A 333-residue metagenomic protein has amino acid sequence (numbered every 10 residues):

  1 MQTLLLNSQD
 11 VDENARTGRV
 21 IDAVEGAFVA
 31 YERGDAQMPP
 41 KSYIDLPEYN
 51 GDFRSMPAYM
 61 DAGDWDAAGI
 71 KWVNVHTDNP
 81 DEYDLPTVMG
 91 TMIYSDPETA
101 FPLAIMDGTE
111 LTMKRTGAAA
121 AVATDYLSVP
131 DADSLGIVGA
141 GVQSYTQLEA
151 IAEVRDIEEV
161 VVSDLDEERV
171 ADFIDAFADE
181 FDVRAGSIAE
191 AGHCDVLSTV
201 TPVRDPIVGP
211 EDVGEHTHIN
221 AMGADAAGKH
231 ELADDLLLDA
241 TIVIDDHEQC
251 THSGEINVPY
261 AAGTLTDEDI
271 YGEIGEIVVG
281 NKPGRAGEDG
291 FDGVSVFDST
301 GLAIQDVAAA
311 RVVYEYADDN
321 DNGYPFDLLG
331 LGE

Functional and structural regions predicted by a protein language model:
M1-G108, A121, D131, G293 (+4 more regions): N-terminal ligand-binding/catalytic initiation module
G117-A120, L127-R169: Glycine-rich adenosine-cofactor-binding loop
D156, E211-H216, D235-L238: Short, conserved loop/helix-junction motifs that constitute active-site signature segments in enzyme catalytic cores
E180-C194, R204-E211: Short acidic low-complexity segments
C194-D195, A240: An anion/phosphate-binding loop that grips the pyrophosphate of nucleotide cofactors and donors
T201-V203, G223-A224: Short glycine-/small-residue-rich Rossmann-like dinucleotide-binding loops
H230-E333: Adenosine-phosphate binding glycine-rich loop
